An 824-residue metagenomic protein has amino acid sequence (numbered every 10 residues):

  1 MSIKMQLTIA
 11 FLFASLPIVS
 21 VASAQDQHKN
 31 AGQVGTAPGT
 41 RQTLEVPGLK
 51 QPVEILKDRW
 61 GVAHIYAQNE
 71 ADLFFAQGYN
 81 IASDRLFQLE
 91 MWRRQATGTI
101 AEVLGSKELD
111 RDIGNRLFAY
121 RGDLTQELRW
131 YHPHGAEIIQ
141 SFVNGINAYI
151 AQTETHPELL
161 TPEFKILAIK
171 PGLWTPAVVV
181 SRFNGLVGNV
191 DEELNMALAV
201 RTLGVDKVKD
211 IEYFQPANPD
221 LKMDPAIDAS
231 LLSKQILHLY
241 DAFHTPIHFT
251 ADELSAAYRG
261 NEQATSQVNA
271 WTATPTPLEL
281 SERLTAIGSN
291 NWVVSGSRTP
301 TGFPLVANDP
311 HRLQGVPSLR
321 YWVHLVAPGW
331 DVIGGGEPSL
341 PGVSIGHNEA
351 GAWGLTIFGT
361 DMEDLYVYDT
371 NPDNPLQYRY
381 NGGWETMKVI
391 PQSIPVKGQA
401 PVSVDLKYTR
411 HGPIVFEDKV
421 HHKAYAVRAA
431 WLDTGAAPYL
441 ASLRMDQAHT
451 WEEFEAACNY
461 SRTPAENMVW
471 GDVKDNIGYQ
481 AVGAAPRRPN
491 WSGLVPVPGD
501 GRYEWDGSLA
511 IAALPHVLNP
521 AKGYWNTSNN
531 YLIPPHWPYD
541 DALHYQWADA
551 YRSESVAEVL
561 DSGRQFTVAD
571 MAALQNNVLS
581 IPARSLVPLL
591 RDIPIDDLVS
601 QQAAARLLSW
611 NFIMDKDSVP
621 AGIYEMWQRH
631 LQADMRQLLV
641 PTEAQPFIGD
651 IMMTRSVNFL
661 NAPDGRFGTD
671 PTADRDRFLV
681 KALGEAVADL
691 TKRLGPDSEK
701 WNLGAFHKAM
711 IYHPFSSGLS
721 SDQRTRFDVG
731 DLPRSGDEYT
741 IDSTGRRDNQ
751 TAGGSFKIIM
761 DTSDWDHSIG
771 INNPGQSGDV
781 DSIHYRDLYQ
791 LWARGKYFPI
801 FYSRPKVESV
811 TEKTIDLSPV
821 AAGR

Functional and structural regions predicted by a protein language model:
M1-I9: Bacterial N-terminal signal peptides that target proteins for export
T8-V19: Bacterial N-terminal signal peptides
S20-D26: Boundary at the C-terminal end of the N-terminal hydrophobic targeting segment
H28-L305, P310, L638, T642: Substrate-recognition/specificity elements adjacent to catalytic centers across diverse enzyme folds
L73-Q77, D123-A136, R428, Y439-M445 (+5 more regions): Second-shell loop/turn segments in exported
A286, L325-G342, G346-G351, L355-R502: Glycine- and hydrophobic-rich flexible loops that cap the catalytic core of alpha/beta enzyme folds
E363, F416, K423, T463-G563 (+3 more regions): Hydrophobic alpha-helical segments
A542, Q546-Q602, L679-R824: Terminal end segments
